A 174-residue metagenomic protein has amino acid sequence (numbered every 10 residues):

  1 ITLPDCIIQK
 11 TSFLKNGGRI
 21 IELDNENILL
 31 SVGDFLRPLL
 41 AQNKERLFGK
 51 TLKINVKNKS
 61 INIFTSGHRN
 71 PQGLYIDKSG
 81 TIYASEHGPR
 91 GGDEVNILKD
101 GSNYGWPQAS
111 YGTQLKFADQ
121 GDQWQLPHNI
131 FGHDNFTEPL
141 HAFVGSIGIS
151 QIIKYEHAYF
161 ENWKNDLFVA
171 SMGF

Functional and structural regions predicted by a protein language model:
I1-E22: Asp-box/WD-like beta-propeller blade repeats and closely related beta-sheet repeat scaffolds
E22-N25, V56-K57: Alpha-helix capping at helix-to-loop junctions
N27-I28, I82: Hydrophobic residues embedded in beta-strands of well-ordered beta-sheets
D34-F174: Beta-propeller domain segments
